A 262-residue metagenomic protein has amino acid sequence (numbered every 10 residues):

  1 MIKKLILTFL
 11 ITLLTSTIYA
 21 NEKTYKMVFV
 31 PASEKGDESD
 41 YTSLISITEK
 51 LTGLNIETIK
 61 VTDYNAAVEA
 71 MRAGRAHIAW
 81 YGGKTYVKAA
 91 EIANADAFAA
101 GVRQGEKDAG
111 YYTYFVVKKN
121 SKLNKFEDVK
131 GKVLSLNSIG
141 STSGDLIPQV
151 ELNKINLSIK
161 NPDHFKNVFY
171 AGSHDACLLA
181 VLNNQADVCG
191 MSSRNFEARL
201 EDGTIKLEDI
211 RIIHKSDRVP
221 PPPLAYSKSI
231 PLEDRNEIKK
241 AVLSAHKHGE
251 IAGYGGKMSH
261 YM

Functional and structural regions predicted by a protein language model:
M1-K4: Positively charged n-region of N-terminal signal peptides that target proteins for export
T8-S16: Bacterial N-terminal signal peptides
E22, K26-E49, V61, K84 (+3 more regions): Bilobed "Venus flytrap"/periplasmic-binding protein-like clamshell domains and structurally analogous long
Y25-V30, A99, Q104-Y114, D202-V242 (+2 more regions): Periplasmic-binding protein-like
A32, Y81-T85, R103, K118-S121 (+4 more regions): Solvent-exposed coil/turn segments that connect beta secondary-structure elements in extracytoplasmic/periplasmic
S43-G82: N-terminal, post-signal-peptide region of Sec/Tat-exported proteins
N65-A79, I92, Y111, E127 (+1 more regions): Short helices/loops that flank or line small-molecule/ion binding pockets
W80-A93, P148-K154, A180-N183, D187-E208: A ligand-binding cleft/hinge motif common to bilobed small-molecule-binding domains
